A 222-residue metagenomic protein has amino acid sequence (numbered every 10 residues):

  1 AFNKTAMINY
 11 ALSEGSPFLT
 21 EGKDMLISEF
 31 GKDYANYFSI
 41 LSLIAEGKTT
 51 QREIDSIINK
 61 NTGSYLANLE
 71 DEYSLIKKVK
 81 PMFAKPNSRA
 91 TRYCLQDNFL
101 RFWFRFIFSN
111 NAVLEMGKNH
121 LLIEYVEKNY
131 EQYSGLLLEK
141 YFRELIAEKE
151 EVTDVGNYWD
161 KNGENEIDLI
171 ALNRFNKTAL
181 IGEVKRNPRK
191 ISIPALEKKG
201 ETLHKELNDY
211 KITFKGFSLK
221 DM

Functional and structural regions predicted by a protein language model:
A1-L100, F104-R105: Interdomain hinge/linker elements that couple catalytic modules in large macromolecular machines
R89-M222: A cross-kingdom feature that marks ATP-driven nucleic-acid transaction machinery
